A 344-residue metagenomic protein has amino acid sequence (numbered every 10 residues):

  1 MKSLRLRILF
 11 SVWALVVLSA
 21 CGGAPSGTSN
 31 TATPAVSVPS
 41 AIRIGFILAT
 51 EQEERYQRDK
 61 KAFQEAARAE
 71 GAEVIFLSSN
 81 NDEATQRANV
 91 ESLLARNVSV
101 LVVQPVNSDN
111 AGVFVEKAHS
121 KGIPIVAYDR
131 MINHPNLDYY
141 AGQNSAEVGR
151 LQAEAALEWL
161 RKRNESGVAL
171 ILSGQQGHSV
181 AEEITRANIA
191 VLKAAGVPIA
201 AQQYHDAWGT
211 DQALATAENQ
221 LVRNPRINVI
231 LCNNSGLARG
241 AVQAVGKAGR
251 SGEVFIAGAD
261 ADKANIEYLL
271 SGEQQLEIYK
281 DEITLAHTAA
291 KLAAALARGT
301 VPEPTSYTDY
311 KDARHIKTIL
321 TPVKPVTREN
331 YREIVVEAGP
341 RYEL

Functional and structural regions predicted by a protein language model:
V17-A20: C-terminal motif of bacterial Sec signal peptides marking the signal peptidase cleavage site
G23, G27-A35, S40, L172-Q176 (+3 more regions): Hinge/cleft segment of the Venus flytrap/periplasmic-binding protein
S37-E70, V74-S92, R96-V98, Q104-S108 (+2 more regions): Extracytoplasmic "Venus flytrap"
G45-F46, V98-P105, P124-Y128, V168-I171 (+4 more regions): Periplasmic-binding protein-like
A67-S79, G167-I171, N188-T210: Short beta-strand elements in bilobed, periplasmic/extracellular small-molecule ligand-binding domains
Q86, A141-G167, A213-L214, A261-N265 (+1 more regions): Hydrophobic alpha-helical segments within soluble ligand-binding/sensing domains
V102-H119, N188, D206-Y268: Hydrophobic alpha-helical
D109-E147, E158, V168, D262-L270 (+1 more regions): Flexible loop/hinge segments that line or gate small-molecule binding clefts
